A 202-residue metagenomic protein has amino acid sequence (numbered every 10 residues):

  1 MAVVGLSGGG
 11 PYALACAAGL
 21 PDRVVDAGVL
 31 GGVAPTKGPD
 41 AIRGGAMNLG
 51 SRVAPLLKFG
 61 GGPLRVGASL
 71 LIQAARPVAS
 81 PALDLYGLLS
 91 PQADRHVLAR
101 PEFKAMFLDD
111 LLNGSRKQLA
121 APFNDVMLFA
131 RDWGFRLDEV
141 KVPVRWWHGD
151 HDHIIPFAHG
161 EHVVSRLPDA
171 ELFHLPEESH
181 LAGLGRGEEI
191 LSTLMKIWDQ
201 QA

Functional and structural regions predicted by a protein language model:
A2-V4, G8-G44: Conserved hydrolase catalytic core segment
V4, G28, R145-W147, F173: Hydrophobic/aromatic beta-strand patches that form the interior of the parallel beta-sheet core in alpha/beta enzyme
L49-F135: Alpha/beta-hydrolase
A120, H151-I155: Acidic catalytic loop of the alpha/beta-hydrolase fold
D132-K141, F157: The feature captures the conserved acid-bearing segment of alpha/beta-hydrolase catalytic domains
V140, W146-H148, D152: Short beta-strand/loop motif that positions the catalytic acidic residue of the alpha/beta-hydrolase fold
V142, P156-S165: Short alpha-helix in the alpha/beta-hydrolase fold that links the catalytic acid
D169-A202: Catalytic active-site module of serine/aspartate enzymes centered on a nucleophile-bearing elbow/loop
